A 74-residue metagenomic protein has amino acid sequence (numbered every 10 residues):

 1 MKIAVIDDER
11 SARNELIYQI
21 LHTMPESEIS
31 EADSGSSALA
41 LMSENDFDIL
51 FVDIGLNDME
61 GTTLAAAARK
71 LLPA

Functional and structural regions predicted by a protein language model:
M1-A4: Non-catalytic signal-transmission and effector/linker regions of two-component phosphorelay proteins
D7, D53-I54: Active-site residues of response regulator receiver
R10-S30: Two-component/phosphorelay signaling modules centered on CheY-like receiver
I17, E31-I49: Acidic, metal-coordinating helix/loop segments flanking the phosphotransfer/catalytic sites of two-component signaling
S34, E60-T63: Acidic catalytic/metal-coordinating carboxylates
A40, T62-A74: Short amphipathic alpha-helix used as the core "switch/output" element in two-component signaling
N57: The feature encodes the CheY-like receiver
